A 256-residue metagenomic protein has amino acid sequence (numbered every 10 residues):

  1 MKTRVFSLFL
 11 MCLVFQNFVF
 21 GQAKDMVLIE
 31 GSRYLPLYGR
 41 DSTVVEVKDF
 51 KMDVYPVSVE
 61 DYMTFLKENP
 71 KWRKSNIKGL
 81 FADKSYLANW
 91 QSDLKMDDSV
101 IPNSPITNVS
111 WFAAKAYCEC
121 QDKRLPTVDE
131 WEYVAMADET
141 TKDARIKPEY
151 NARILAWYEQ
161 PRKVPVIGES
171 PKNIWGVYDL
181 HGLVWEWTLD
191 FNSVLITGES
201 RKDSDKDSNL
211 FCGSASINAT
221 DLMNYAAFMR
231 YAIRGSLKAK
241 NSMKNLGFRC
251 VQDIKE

Functional and structural regions predicted by a protein language model:
M1-K2: N-terminal secretory signal peptides that target proteins for export/translocation
V5-F15: Sec-dependent N-terminal signal peptides
Q22-D83, N108-S110, G182: A short glycine-rich, aromatic-capped structural motif
L28, D93-Y231, S242-K244: Functional-site microenvironments in short loops/helix caps that host divalent-cation chemistry
G39-S42, I233-K240: Short, P/G- and charge-enriched loop/turn segments at secondary-structure junctions
V57, D190-N192, K255-E256: Acidic glycine-/aspartate-rich tracts in secreted/extracellular proteins
K74-W90, E132-A135: Acidic helix-start/capping segments at beta-turn-to-alpha-helix junctions
M243-E256: Short, structured beta-strand segments at or near domain termini in extracellular proteins/domains
